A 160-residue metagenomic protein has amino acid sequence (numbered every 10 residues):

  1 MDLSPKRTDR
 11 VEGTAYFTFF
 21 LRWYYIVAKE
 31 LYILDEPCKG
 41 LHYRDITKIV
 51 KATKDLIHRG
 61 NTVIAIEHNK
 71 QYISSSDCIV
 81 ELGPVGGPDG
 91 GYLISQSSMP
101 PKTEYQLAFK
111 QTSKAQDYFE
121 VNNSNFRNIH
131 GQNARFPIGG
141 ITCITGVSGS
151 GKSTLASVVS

Functional and structural regions predicted by a protein language model:
M1-S160: Conserved phosphate-binding elements of NTP-dependent enzyme cores
